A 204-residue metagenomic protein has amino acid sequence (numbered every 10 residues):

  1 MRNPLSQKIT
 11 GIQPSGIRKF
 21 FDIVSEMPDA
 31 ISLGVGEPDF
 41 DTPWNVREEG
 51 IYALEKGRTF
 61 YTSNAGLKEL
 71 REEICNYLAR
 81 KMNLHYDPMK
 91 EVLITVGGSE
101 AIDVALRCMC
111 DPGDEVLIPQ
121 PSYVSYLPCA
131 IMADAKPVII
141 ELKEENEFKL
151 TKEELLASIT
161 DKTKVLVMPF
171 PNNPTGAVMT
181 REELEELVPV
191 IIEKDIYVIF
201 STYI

Functional and structural regions predicted by a protein language model:
K8-G97, V104: N-terminal small-domain helix-loop-helix segment of the aminotransferase-like
M27, A133, E193-K194: Helix C-cap/helix->beta junction micro-motif
Y86-V92, P112-E115, K162, T202: Short acidic capping loops at alpha-helix termini that bridge into adjacent secondary structure
L106-A130: Conserved PLP-anchoring active-site segment centered on the Schiff-base-forming lysine
I131-V138: A short helix-loop-beta submotif of the ANL/AMP-binding
V138, L142-I204: Active-site phosphate-binding strand-loop segment of PLP-dependent enzymes
